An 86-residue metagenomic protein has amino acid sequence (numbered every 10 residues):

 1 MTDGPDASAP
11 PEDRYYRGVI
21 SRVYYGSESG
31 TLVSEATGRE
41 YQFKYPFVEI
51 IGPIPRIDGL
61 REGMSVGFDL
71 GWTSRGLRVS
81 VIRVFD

Functional and structural regions predicted by a protein language model:
M1-R17, S80-D86: Short boundary/loop segments of OB/S1/cold-shock single-stranded nucleic-acid-binding domains
Y24, A36, R83-F85: A generic structural motif
G26-L32: Short aromatic-glycine-enriched beta-strand elements
G38-V48: A short macromolecule-binding patch
I51-G67: Short nucleic-acid-contacting surface segments enriched for D/E, G, S/T with interspersed K/R
L70-G76: Short, charged beta-turn/beta-strand-edge "cap" motif at the junction between a beta-strand and an adjacent loop
